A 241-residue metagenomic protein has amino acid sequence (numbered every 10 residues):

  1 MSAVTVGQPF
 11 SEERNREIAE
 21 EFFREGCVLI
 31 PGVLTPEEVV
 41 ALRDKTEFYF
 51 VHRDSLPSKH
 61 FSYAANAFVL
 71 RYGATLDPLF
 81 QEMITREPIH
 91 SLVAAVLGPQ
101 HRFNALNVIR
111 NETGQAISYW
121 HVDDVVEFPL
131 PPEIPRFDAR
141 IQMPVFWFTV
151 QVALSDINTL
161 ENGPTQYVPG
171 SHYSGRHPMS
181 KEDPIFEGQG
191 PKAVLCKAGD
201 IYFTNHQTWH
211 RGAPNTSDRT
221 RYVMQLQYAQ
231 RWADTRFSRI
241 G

Functional and structural regions predicted by a protein language model:
M1-E25, I30-A139: Non-heme Fe(II)-dependent double-stranded beta-helix
S2-E12, E17, L56-S58, G175-H177 (+4 more regions): Non-heme Fe(II)/2-oxoglutarate
L34-P36, V108-T113, V125, I157-T159 (+3 more regions): Short, solvent-exposed loop/turn segments at secondary-structure junctions
D77-E82, G188-K192, R211-A213: Active-site rim elements
I84-T85, V168, T204: A conserved hydrophobic position in a structured secondary element of the catalytic/binding core that shapes
A105-V108, V150-V152, M224-Y228: A structural signal for short, well-ordered beta-strand segments
A116-L195, A233-I240: Catalytic core of non-heme Fe(II) oxygenases with the double-stranded beta-helix
